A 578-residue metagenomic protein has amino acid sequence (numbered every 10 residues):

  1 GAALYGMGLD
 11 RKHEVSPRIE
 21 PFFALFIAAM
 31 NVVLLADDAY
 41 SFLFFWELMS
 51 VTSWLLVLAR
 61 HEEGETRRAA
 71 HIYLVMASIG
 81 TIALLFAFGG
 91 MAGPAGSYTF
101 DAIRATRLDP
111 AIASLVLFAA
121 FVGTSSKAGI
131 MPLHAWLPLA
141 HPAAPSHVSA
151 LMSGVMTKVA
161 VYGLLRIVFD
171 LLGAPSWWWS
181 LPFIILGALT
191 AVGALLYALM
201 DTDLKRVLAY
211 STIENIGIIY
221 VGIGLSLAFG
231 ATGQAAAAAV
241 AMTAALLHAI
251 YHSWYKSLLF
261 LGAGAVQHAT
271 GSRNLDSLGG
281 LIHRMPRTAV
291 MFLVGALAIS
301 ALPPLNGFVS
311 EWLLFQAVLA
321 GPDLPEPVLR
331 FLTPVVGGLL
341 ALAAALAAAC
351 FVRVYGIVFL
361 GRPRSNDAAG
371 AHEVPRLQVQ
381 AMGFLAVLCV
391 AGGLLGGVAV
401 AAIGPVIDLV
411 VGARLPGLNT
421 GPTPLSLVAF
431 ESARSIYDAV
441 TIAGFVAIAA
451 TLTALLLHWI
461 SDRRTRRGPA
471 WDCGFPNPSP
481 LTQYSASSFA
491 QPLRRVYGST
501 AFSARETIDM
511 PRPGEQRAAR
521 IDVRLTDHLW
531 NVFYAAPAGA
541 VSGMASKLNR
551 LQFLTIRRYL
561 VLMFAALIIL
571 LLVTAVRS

Functional and structural regions predicted by a protein language model:
G1, F88, A119-T124, A194 (+8 more regions): Hydrophobic core segments of alpha-helical transmembrane domains in multi-pass membrane transport and ion-translocation
G1-F42, T52-E373: Hydrophobic transmembrane alpha-helices and their helix-loop junctions in integral membrane proteins
A77-F86, F292-P304, M382-P405, S499: Hydrophobic alpha-helical membrane-insertion segments
S78, L151-T157, T212, Q378-L385 (+1 more regions): Select subsegments of transmembrane alpha-helices in polytopic membrane proteins, especially boundary-proximal
L278-M285, D367-A381, C473-S479, Q552: Membrane-interface segments at loop-to-transmembrane junctions
V309, L332-A345, G370-C389, A401 (+1 more regions): Polynucleotide-recognition surfaces of large bacterial nucleic-acid defense/processing enzymes
V398-I448, L456-S578: Aromatic-capped, Gly/Pro-kinked transmembrane alpha-helices
